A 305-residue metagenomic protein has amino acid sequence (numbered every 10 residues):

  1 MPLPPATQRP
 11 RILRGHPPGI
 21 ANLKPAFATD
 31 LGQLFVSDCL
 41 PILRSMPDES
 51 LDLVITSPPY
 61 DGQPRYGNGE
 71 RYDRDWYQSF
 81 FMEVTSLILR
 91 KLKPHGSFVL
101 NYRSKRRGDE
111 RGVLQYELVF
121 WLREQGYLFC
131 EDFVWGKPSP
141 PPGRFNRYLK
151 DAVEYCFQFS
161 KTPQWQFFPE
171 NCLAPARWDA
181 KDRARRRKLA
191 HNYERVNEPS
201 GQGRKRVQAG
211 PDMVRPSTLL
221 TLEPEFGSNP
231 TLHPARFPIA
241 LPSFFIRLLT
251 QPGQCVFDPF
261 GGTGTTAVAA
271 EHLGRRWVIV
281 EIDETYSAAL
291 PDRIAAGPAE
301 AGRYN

Functional and structural regions predicted by a protein language model:
M1-A289: Core catalytic lobe of class I
T285-N305: Cysteine-dependent PTP/DSP-like catalytic domain, specifically the C-terminal lobe
